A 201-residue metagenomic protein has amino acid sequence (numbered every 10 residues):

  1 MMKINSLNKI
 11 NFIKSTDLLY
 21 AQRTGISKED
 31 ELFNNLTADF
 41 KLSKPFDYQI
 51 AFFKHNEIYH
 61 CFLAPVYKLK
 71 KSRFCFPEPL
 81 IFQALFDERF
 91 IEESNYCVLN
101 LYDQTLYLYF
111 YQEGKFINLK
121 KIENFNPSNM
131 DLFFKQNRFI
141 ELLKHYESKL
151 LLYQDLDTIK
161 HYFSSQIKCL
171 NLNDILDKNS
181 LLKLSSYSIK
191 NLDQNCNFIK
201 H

Functional and structural regions predicted by a protein language model:
M1, E29-T37, N129-N137: Well-ordered, non-membrane alpha-helical segments in soluble/globular domains
M1-L18, L143-D157, C169-L170: Short glycine-rich phosphate-binding loop at a beta-alpha junction
M1-N8, F12-I13, E88-N118: Gly/Thr-rich phosphate-binding beta-strand-loop-beta motif of the actin/hexokinase/Hsp70
L7-F90: Active-site neighborhood for divalent-cation/phosphate handling
T24, S72-C75, F163-I175: Active-site regions of enzymes building and remodeling cell-envelope glycoconjugates
H55, A64-K68, L101-Q104, E113 (+1 more regions): Short, flexible beta-strand-to-coil junctions
Y109-S165: Intrinsically disordered, low-complexity segments enriched in Gly and acidic/Ser/Thr residues that form flexible
N171-H201: Glycine-rich phosphate-binding/hydrolytic loop that grips phosphoryl groups
